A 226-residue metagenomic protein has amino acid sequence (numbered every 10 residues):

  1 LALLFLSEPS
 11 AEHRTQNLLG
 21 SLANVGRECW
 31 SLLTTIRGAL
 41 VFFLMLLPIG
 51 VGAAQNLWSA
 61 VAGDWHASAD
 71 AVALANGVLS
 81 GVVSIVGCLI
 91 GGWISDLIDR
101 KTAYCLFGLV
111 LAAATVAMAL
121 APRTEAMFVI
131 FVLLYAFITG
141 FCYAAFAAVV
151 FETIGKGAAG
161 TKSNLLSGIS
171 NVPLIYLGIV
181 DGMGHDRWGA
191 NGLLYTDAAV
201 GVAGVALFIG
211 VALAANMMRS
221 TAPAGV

Functional and structural regions predicted by a protein language model:
L1-H13, L207-A212: C-terminal membrane-cytosol helix-exit motif in multi-pass small-molecule transporters
E8-L40: Juxtamembrane intracellular "pre-TM" segments in multi-pass secondary transporters
I36-L74: Extracytoplasmic gate region of multi-pass secondary transporters
G87-R100, H185-D186: Helix-to-loop junctions at the C-terminal end of transmembrane segments in multipass secondary transporters
L109-R123: C-terminal ends and interior cores of transmembrane alpha-helices in multi-pass membrane transporters/permeases
A126-C142: Hydrophobic core of transmembrane alpha-helices in multi-pass small-molecule transporters, especially MFS/SLC-type
F141-G155: Intracellular juxtamembrane helix-capping segments at the cytosolic ends of symmetry-related transmembrane helices
G157-R187: A late C-terminal transmembrane helix in Major Facilitator Superfamily
